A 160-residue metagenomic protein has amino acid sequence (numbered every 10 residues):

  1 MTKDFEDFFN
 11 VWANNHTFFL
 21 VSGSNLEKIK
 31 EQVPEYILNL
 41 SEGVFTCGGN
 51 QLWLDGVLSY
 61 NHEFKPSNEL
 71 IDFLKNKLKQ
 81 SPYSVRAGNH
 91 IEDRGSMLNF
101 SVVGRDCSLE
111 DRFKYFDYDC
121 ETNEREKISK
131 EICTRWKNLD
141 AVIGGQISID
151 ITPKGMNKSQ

Functional and structural regions predicted by a protein language model:
M1-T2, G155: A conditional alpha-helix N-cap/helix-loop micro-motif detector
T2-H90: Active-site phosphate-binding/coordination module
S84-Q160: Conserved acidic, metal-coordinating active-site core of Asp-based, Mg2+-dependent phosphoryl-transfer enzymes
